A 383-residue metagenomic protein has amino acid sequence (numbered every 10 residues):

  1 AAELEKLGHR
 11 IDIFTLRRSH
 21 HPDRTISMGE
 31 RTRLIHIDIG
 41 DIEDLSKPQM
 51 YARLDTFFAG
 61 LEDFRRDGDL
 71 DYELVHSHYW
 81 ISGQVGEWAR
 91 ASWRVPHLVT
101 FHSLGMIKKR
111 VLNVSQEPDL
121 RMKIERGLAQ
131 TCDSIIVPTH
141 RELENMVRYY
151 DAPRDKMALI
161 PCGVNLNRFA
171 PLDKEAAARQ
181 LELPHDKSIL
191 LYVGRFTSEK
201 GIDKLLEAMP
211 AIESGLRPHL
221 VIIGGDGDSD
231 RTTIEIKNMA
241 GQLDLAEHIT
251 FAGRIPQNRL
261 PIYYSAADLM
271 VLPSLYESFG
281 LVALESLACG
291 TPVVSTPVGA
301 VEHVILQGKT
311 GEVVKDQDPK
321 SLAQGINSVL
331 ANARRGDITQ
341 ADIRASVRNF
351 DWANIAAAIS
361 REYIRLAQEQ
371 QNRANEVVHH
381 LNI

Functional and structural regions predicted by a protein language model:
A1-T32, Q370-N375, H379-I383: N-terminal subdomain of nucleotide-sugar transferases
R141, G163: Carbohydrate-associated surface elements
A170-L183, Q340, E376-V378: A short helix/loop element that forms part of the nucleotide-sugar donor recognition site in Leloir-type
P184-S188, I202, L206-T250: A conserved nucleotide-sugar
R254-I255, I262-A267: Short alpha-helical donor nucleotide-sugar binding micro-motif in glycosyltransferases
L275: Aromatic "clamp/platform" in nucleotide-sugar-dependent glycosyltransferases that forms part of the donor/acceptor
P292-S295, I305: Short hydrophobic beta-strand element within catalytic cores of glycosyltransferases and related nucleotide-activated
Q307-G308, E312-P319, S328-R334: Conserved acidic donor-binding segment of nucleotide-sugar-dependent glycosyltransferases
